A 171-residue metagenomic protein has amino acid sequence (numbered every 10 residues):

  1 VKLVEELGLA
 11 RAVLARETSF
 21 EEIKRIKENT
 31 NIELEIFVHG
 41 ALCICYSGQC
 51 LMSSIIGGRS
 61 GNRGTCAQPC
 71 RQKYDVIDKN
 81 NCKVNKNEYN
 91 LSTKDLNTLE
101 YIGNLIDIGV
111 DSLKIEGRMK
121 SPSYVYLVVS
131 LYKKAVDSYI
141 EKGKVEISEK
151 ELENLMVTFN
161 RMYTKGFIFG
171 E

Functional and structural regions predicted by a protein language model:
K2-E5, L9-E171: Surface-exposed amphipathic alpha-helical tracts and adjacent flexible/coil segments at the periphery of soluble enzymes
